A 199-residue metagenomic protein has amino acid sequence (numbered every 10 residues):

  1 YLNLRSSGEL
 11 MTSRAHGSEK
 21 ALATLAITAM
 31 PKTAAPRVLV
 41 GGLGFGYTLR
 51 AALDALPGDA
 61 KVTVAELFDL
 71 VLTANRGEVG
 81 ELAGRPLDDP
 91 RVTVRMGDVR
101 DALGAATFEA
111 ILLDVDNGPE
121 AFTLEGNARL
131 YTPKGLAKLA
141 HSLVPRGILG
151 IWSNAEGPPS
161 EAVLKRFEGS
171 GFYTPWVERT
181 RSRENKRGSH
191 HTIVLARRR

Functional and structural regions predicted by a protein language model:
Y1-R14: A short, structured beta-strand/loop element
R14-P145, I151-W152, G157-K165, P175-R181 (+1 more regions): The AdoMet/dcAdoMet-binding core of the Class I SAM-like
L195-R199: Conserved beta strand-loop-helix elements of the APE1-like EEP
